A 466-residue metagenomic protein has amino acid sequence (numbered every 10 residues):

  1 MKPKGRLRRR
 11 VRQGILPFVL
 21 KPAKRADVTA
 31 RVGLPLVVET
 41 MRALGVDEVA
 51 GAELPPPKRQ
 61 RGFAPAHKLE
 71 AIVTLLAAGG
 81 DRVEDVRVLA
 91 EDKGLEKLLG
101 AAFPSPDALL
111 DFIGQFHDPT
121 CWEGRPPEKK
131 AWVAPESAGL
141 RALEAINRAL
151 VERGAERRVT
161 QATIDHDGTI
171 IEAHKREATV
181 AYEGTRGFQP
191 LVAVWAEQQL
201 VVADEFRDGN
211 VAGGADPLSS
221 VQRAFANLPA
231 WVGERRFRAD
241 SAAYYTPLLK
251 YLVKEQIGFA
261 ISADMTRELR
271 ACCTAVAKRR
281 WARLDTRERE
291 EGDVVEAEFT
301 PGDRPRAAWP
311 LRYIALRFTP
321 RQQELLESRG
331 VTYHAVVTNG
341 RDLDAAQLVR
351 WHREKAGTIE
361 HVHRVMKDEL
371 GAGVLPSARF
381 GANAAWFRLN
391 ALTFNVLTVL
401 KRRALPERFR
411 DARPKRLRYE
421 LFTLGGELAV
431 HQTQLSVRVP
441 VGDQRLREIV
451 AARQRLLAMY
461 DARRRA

Functional and structural regions predicted by a protein language model:
M1-V211, L218-A230, G425-A466: Dynamic "connector" segments at or just before major functional cores
K2, L7, T398-Y419, T423: Conserved nucleotidyltransferase catalytic core and NTase-mimicking acidic/glycine-rich helix/loop elements in nucleic
K2-A23, G258-D368, Q454-A466: An anionic, glycine-rich sequence signature occurring as long contiguous blocks
D27-V28, K58-H67, L326-E327, S377-F387: Structural motif
A71-I72, V86, F103-S105, L109-L110 (+8 more regions): Short, conserved catalytic/metal-binding motifs centered on acidic residues
V86, A346-A385, L389-L400: Short amphipathic alpha-helical "interface-anchor" segments enriched in bulky aromatics
T169-I171, L200, R207-G209, D264-T266 (+10 more regions): Short, glycine-/Ser/Thr-/acidic-enriched flexible segments
A212-E268: Domain-level cores of phosphate- or acyl-group-handling catalytic modules
